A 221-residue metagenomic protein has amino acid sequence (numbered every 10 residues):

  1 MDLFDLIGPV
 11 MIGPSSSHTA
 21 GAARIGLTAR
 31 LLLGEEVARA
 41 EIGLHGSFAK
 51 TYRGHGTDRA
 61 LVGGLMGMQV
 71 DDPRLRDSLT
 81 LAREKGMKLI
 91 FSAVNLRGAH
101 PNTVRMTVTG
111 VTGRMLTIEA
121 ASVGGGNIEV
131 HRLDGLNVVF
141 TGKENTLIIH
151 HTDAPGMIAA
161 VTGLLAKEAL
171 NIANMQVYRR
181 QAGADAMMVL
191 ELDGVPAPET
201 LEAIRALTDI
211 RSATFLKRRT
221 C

Functional and structural regions predicted by a protein language model:
D2-P14, A213: Generic N-terminal amphipathic, Lys/Arg-enriched alpha-helix
P9-G26: Conserved phosphate/anionic-ligand binding catalytic regions in large, soluble enzymes, centered on
L32-E41, P101, V108: Non-transmembrane, aqueous-exposed alpha-helical and coiled segments at domain scale
E41, H45-E84: A structural-propensity feature for long, helix-poor, extended segments
L44, I90-F91, N174, F215: General beta-strand structural signal in soluble alpha/beta enzymes
T51-R59, P101, M187-E191: Short glycine/threonine-rich loop-to-helix capping motif typified by GTGT followed within a few residues by an Asp-Pro
M66-L116: Contiguous domain-boundary segments centered on the initiation and propagation of an alpha-helix
I118-C221: A conserved regulatory-domain signal marking ACT and ACT-like small-molecule sensing domains and adjacent regulatory
